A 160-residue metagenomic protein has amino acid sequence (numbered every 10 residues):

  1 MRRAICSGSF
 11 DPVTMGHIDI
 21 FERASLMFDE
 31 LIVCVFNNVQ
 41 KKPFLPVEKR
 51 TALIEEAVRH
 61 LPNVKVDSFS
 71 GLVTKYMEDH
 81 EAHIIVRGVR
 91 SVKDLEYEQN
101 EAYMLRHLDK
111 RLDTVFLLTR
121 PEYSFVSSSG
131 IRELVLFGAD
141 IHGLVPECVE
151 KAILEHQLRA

Functional and structural regions predicted by a protein language model:
M1-A160: Nucleotidyltransferase catalytic core that binds NTPs
